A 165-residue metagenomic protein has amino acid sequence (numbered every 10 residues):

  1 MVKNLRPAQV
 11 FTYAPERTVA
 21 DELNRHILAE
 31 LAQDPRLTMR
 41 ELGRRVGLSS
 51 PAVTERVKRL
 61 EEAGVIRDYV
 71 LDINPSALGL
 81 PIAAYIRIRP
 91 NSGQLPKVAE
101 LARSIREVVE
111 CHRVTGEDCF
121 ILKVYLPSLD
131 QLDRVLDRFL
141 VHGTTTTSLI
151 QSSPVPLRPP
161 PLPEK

Functional and structural regions predicted by a protein language model:
M1-K165: A compositional/biophysical signature of low hydrophobicity enriched in polar/charged and small residues
